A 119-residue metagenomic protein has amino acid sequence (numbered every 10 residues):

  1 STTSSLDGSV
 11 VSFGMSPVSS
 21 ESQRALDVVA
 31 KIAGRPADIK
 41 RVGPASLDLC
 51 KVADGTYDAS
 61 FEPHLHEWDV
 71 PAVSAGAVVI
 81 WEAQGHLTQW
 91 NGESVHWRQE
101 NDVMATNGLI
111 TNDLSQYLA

Functional and structural regions predicted by a protein language model:
T2-A119: An extended, acidic
